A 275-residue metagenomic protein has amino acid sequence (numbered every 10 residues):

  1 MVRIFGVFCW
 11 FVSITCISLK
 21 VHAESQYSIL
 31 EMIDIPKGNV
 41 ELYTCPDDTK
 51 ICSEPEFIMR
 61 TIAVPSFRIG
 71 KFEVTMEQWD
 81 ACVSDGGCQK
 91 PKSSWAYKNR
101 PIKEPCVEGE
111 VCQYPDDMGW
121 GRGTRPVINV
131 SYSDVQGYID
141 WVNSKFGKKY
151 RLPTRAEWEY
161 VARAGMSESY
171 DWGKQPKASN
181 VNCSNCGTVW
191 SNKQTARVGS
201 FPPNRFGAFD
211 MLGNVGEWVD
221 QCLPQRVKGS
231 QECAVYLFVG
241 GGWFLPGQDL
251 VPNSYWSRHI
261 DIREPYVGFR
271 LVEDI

Functional and structural regions predicted by a protein language model:
M1-F8: Bacterial N-terminal signal peptides that target proteins for export
V2, L19, S179-V181: Generic cytosolic/nucleocytoplasmic N-terminal low-complexity/intrinsically disordered segments
I4, T15-A156, R226, V235 (+1 more regions): Extended beta-strand/loop cores of jelly-roll/beta-sandwich
C45-P46, C112-W256, I260-P265: Functional-site microenvironments in short loops/helix caps that host divalent-cation chemistry
